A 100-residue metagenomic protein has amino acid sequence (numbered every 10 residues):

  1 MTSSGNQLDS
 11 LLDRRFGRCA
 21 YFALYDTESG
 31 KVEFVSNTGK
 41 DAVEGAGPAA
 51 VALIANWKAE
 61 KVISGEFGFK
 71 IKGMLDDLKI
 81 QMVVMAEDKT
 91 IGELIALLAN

Functional and structural regions predicted by a protein language model:
M1-G45, A49, D76-N100: Non-catalytic interface/targeting segments
V51-V83: Mid-chain, well-packed structural core segment of small domains
